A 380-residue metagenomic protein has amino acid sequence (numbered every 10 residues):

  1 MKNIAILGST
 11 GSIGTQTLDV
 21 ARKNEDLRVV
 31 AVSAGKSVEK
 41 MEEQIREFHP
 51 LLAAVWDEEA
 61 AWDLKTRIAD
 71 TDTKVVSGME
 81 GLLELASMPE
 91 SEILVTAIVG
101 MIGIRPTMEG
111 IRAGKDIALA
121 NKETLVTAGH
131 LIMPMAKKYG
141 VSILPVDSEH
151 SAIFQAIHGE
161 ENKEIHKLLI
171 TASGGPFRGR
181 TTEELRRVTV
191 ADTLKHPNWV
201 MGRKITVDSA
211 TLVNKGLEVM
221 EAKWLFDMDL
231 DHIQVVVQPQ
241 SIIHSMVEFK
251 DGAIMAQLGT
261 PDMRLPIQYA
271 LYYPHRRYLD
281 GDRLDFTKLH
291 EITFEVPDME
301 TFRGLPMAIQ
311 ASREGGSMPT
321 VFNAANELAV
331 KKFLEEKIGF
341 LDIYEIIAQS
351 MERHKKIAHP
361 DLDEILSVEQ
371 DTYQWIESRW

Functional and structural regions predicted by a protein language model:
M1-W380: Catalytic, metal-anchored helix/loop core of enzyme active sites in primary metabolism
